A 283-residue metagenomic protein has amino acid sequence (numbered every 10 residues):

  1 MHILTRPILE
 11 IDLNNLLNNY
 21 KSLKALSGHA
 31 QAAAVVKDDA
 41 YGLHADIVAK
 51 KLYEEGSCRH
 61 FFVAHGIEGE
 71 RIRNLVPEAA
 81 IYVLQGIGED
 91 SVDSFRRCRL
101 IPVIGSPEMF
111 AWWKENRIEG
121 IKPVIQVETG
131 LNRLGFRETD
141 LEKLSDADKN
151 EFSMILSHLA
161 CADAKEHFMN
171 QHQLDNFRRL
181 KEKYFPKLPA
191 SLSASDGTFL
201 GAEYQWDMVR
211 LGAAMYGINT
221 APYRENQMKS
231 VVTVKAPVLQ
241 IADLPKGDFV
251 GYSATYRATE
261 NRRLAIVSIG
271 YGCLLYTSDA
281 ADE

Functional and structural regions predicted by a protein language model:
M1-I101: A charged N-terminal "starter" segment
L4-T5, L26, D38-E55, F95-C98 (+2 more regions): Active-site loop/helix belt of alpha/beta enzymes
A79, C98, V232-V234, D248 (+1 more regions): A generic structural signal for short beta-strands and their flanking turns/coil linkers
G105: Glycine-rich anion/phosphate-binding loops
I241-L244, E260, V267: Catalytic-core "active-site belt" of small-molecule-metabolizing enzymes, emphasizing His/Asp/Glu-rich regions
K246-A254: Short, solvent-exposed secondary-structure boundary/capping segments
V267-L274: A structural micro-motif recognizing beta-strand termini and the immediately following turn/loop segments
Y276-E283: Conserved small/polar residues in nucleotide/adenosyl-binding loops
